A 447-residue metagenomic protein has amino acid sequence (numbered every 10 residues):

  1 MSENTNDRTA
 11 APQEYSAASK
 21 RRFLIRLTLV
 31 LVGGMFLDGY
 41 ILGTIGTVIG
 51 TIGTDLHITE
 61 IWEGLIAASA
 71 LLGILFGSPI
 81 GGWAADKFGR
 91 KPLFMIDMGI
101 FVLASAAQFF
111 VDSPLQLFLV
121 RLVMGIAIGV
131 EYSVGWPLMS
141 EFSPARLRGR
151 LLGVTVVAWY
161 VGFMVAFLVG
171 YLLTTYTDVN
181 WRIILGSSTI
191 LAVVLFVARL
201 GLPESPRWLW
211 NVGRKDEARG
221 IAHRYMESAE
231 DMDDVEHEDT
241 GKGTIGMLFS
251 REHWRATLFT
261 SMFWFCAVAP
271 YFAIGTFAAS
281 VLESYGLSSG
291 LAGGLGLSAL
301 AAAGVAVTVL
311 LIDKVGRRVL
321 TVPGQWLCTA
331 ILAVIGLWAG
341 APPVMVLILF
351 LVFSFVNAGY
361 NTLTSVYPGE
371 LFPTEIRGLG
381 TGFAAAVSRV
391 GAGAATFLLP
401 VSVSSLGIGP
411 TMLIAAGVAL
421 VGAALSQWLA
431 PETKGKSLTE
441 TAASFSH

Functional and structural regions predicted by a protein language model:
M1-H447: Transmembrane-helix signature of 12-pass secondary carriers
